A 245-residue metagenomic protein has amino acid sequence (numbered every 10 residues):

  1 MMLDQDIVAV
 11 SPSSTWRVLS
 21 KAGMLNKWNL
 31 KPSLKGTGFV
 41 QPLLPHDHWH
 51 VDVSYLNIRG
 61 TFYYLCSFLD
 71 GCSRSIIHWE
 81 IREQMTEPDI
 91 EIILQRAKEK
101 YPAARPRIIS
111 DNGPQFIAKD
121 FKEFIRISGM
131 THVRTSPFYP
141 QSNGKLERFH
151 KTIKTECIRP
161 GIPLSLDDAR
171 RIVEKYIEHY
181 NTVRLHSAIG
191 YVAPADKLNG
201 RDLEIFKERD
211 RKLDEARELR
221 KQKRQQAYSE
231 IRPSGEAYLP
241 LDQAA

Functional and structural regions predicted by a protein language model:
M1-H48, P140, L198-N199: Basic, flexible linker segments flanking DNA-binding modules in nucleic acid-interacting mobile-element proteins
R17, I92, R171: DNA-binding alpha-helical recognition surfaces that contact promoter or target DNA
H48-I77, E83-M85: An active-site-proximal beta-strand-loop segment
T61, W79-A103: Active-site beta-loop-alpha junctions of metal-dependent nucleic acid enzymes, especially the RNase H-like/DDE
S75-W79, V133-T135, R159-P160: Short small-residue beta-strand/loop micro-motif enriched in glycine and branched aliphatics
E80, R107-D111: Short catalytic-loop micro-motif centered on adjacent basic/acidic residues
S110-N112, A118-I125, H132-T155, S165-E174 (+1 more regions): RNase H-like two-metal-ion nuclease catalytic core shared by retroviral integrases and related mobile-element nucleases
S128, T152-A245: C-terminal domain-tail junction helix/linker
